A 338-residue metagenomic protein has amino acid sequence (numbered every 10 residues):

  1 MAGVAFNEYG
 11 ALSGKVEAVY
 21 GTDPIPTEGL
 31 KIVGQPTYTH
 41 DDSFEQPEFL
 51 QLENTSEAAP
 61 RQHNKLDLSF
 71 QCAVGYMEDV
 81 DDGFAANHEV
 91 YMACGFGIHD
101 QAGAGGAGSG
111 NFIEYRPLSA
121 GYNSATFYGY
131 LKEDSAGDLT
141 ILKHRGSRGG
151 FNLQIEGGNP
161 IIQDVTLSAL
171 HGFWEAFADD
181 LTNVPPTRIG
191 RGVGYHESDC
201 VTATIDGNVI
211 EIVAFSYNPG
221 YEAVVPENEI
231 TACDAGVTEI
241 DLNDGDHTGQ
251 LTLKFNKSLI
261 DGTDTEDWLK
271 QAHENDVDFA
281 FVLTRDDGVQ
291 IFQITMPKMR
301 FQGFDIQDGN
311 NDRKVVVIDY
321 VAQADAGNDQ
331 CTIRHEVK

Functional and structural regions predicted by a protein language model:
M1-K338: Signature of extracytoplasmic/envelope-associated structural regions
